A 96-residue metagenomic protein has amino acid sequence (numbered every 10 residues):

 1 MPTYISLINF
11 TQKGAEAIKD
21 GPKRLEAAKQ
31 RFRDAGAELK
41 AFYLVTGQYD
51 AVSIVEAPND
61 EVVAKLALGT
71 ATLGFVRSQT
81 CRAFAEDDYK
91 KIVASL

Functional and structural regions predicted by a protein language model:
M1-R33, E38, Y49, F84 (+1 more regions): Short S/T/G/P-rich N-terminal loop/turn motif that feeds into the first structured element of a domain
I5-N9, Y43-L66: Short, well-ordered beta-strand segments in beta-rich or mixed alpha/beta enzyme and ligand-binding folds
G36-Y43, S78-T80: A short linear hydrophobic-aromatic micro-motif
A57-F84: An amphipathic, aromatic/His-enriched active-site/gating alpha helix that lines ligand/cofactor pockets
